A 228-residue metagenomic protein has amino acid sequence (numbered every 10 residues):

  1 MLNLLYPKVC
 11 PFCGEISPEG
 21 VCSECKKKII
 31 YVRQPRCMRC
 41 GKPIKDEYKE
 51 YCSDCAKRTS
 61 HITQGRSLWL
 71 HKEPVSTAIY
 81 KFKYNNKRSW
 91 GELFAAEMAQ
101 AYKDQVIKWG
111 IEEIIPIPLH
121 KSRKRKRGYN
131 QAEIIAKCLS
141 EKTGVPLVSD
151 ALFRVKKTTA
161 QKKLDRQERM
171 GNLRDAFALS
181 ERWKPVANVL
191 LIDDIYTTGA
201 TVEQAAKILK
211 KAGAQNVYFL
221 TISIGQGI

Functional and structural regions predicted by a protein language model:
M1-I192, T197-I228: Glycine-rich phosphate/pyrophosphate-handling loop used in enzymes and phosphotransfer proteins
